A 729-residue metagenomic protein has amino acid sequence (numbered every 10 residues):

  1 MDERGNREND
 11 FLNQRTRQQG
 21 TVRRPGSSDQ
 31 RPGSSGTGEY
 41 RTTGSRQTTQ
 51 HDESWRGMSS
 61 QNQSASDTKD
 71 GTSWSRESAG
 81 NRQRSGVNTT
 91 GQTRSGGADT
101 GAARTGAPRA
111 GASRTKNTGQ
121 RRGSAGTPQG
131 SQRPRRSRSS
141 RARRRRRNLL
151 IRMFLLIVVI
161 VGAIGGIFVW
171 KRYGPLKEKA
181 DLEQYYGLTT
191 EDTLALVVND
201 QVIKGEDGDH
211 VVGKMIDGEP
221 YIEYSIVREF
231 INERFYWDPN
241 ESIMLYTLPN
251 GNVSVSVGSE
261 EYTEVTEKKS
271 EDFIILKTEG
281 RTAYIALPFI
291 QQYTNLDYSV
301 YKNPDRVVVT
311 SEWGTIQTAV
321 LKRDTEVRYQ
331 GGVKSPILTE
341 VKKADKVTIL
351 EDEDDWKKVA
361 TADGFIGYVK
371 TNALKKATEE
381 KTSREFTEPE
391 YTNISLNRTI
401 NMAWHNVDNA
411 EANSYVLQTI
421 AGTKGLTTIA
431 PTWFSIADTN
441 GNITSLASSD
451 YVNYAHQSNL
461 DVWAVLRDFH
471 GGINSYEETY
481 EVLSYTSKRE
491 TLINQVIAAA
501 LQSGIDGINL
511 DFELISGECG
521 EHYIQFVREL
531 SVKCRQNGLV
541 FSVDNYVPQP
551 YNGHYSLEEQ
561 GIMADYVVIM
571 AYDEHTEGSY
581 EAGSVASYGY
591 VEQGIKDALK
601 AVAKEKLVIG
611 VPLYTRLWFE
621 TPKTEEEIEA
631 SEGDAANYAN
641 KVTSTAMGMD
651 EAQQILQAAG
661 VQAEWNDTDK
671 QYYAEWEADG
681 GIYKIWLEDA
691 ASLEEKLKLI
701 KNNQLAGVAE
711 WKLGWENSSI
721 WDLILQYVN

Functional and structural regions predicted by a protein language model:
M1-S140: N-terminal targeting leaders characterized by basic, low-complexity, disordered sequences that direct proteins
E3-N13, R145-E353, T382-S395: Primary recognition of N-terminal secretory signal peptides and signal-anchoring hydrophobic helices
Y246, A344, K357-T361, V369: SH3/SH3-like beta-barrel fold
E379-Q495: Glycan-recognition patch characteristic of GH18 chitinases/ENGases and related GlcNAc/peptidoglycan-binding proteins
T382-R384, G471-G472, T615-K696, V728: Glycan-binding loop/region signatures in secreted carbohydrate-active enzymes
I429, L510, V567, I609 (+2 more regions): Conserved, mostly hydrophobic/aromatic
W433, T491-H522, I569-E574, G578 (+1 more regions): Active-site groove signature of glycoside hydrolases
T439-L446, N494, G517-Q654: Substrate-binding surface in catalytic domains of secreted glycosidases
